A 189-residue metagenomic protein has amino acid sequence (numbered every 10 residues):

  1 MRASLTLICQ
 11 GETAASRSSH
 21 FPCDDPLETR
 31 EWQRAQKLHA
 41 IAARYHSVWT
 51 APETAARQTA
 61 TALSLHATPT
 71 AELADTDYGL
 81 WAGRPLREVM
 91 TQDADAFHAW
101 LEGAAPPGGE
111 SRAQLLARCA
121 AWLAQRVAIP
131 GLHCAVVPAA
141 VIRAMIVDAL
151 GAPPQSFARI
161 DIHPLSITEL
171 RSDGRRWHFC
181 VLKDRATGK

Functional and structural regions predicted by a protein language model:
M1-S4, R44, T76-E88, I129 (+1 more regions): Acidic, low-complexity terminal tails and accessory targeting/binding regions of phosphate-metabolizing enzymes
R2-H66: Active-site-proximal alpha-helix that buttresses catalytic centers in soluble enzyme cores
L5, I129-A140: Generic beta-sheet signal
Q36-A40, L116, A120-V127, I146: Generic structural signal for well-ordered alpha-helical scaffold segments
T50-A51, A117, V136-V137: Short beta-strand scaffold positions
A62, H66, Q125, D148-A152: Active-site catalytic microenvironments for nucleophilic, acid-base chemistry
L63-C119, V181: Phosphate-handling substructures
A139-R143, D173: GST superfamily/GST-like fold recognition
